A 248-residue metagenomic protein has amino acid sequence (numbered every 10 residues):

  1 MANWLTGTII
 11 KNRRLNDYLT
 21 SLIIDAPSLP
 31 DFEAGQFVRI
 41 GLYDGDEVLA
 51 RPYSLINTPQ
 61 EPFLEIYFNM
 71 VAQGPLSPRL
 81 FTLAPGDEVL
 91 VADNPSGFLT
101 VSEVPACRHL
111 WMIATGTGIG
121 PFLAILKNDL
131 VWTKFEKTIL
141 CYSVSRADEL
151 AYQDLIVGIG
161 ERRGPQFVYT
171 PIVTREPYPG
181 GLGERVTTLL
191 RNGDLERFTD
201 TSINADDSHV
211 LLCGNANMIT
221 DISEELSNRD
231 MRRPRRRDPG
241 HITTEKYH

Functional and structural regions predicted by a protein language model:
A2-D87: Ferredoxin-reductase
A2-N3, R146-H248: Reductase modules of NAD(P)H-dependent flavoproteins
D93, A114, Y142-V144, P171-V173: Short, structured patches in soluble enzyme cores that scaffold and shape functional sites
P95-P105: A short, basic/flexible loop-to-alpha-helix module at the beginning of a structural domain
V104-H109, N204-D206: Short helix-loop-beta connector
H109, E136-I139, Q166-V168, H209: Residues at the starts of beta-strands that form the adenosine-phosphate
T115-P121: Ser/Thr-glycine-rich phosphate-binding loops at phosphate-binding pockets of nucleotides, nucleotide cofactors
P121-V131: Histidine-anchored nucleotide/phosphate-binding helix
